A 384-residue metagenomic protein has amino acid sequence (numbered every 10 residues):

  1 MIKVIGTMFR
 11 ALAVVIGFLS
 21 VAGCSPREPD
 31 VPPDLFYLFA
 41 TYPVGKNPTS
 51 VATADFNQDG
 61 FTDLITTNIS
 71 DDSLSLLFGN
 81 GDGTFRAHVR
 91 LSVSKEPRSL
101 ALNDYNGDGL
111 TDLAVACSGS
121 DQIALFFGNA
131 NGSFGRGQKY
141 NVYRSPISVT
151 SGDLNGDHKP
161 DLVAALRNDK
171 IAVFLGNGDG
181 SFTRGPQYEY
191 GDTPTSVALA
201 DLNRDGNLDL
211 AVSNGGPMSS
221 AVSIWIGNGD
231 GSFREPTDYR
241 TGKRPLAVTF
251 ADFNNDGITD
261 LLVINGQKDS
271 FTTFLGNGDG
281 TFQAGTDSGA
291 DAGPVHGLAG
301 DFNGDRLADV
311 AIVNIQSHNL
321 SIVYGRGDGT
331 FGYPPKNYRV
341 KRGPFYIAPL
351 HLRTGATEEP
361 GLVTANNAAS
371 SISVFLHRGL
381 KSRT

Functional and structural regions predicted by a protein language model:
R10-S20: Bacterial N-terminal signal peptides
C24-K46, F78-K95, F127-R144, L175-D192 (+5 more regions): Blade-edge motifs of beta-propeller repeat domains
T49-Q58, F78, R98-Y105, I147-G156 (+6 more regions): Beta-propeller blade termini
G60-T62, G109-T111, H158-P160, G206-L208 (+3 more regions): Glycine-aliphatic tripeptides that mark coil-to-beta-strand junctions in extracellular and membrane proteins
L64-T67, L113-A116, L162-A165, L210-N214 (+3 more regions): Hydrophobic beta-strand segments that make up the repeating blades of beta-propeller and related beta-repeat
S70-D72, G119-D121, N168-D169, G216-S219 (+3 more regions): Short glycine/acidic-enriched loop and turn motifs that connect beta-strands
F345-T384: Blade-level signature of beta-propeller repeat domains, shared across WD40, Kelch, NHL, RCC1 and BNR/Asp-box propellers
